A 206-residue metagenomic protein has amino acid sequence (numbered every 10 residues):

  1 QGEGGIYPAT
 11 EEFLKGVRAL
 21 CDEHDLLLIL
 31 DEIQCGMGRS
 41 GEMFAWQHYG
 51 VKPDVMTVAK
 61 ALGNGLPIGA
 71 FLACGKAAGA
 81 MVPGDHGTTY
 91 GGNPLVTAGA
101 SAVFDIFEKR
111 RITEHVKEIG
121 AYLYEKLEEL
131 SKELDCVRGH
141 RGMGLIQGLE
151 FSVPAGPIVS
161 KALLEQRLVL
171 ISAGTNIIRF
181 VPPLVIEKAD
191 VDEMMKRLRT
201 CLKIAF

Functional and structural regions predicted by a protein language model:
Q1-F206: Conserved N-terminal phosphate-binding loop of PLP-dependent enzymes in the Aspartate aminotransferase
